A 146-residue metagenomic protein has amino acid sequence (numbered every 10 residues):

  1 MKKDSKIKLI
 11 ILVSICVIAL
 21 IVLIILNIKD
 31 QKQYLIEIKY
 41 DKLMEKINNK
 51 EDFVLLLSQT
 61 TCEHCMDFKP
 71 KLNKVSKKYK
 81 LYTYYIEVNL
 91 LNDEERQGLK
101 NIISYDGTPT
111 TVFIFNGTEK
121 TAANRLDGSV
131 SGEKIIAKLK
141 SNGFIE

Functional and structural regions predicted by a protein language model:
M1-Y34: N-terminal targeting signals for export/organelle localization
Y40, M44, K69, N73-S76 (+4 more regions): Extracytoplasmic/secreted envelope proteins and their assembly/folding machinery, especially bacterial periplasmic
K42-L81: Local sequence-structure signature of Cys/Sec-based thiol-disulfide redox active-site neighborhoods
L57, K80-R96: Thiol-based oxidoreductase modules, predominantly thioredoxin-like and allied folds used for disulfide exchange
H64-M66, E95-R96, K120-N124: Extracytoplasmic/secreted cell-surface and envelope-processing proteins
E95-E119: Structural alpha/beta surface segment adjacent to cysteine/selenocysteine redox centers across thiol/disulfide enzymes
F113-E146: Non-catalytic, surface beta->alpha helical segment in thiol-disulfide oxidoreductase systems
